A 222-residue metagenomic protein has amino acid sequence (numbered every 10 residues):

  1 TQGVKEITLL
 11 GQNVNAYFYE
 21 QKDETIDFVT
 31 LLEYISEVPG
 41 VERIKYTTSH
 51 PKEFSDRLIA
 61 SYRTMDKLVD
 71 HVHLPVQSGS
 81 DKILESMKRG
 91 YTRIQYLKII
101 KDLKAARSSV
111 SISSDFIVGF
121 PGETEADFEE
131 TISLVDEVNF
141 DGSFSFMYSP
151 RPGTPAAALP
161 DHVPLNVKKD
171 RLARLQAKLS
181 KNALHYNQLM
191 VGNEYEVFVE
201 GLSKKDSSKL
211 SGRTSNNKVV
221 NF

Functional and structural regions predicted by a protein language model:
V4-E125: Conserved SAM/AdoMet-binding glycine-rich loop
F18-S36, G40-V41, M87, P150-K181: Radical SAM enzyme [4Fe-4S]-AdoMet core and its adjacent flexible, acidic and glycine-rich loops/tails across
L74, D115, V135, S143 (+2 more regions): Hydrophobic, well-ordered secondary-structure elements that form the walls of internal hydrophobic environments
E123, V135-F140: Contiguous mid-protein beta-loop-alpha structural module that forms a pocket-lining wall or clamp of enzyme active
I132: P-loop NTP-binding/switch modules centered on Walker-like glycine-rich loops
F144-S149: Glycine-rich phosphate-binding active-site loops on the catalytic face of alpha/beta enzymes
A158-F222: Terminal RNA-binding accessory module
